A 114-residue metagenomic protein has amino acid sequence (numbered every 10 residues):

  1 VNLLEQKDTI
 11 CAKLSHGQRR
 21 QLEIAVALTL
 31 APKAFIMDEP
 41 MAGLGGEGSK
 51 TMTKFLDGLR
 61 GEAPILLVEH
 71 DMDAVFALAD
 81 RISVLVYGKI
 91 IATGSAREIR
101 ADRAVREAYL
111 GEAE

Functional and structural regions predicted by a protein language model:
V1-E114: Glycine-rich phosphate-binding loops of nucleotide-dependent enzymes
